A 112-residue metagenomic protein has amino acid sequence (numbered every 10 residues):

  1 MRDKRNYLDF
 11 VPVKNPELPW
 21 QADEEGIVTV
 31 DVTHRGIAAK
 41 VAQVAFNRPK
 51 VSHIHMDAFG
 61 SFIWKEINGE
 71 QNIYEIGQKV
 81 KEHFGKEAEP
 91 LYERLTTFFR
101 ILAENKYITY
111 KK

Functional and structural regions predicted by a protein language model:
M1-D9, A45-K112: Long, charge-rich, low-complexity alpha-helical segments
M1-I37: Hydrophobic packing positions characteristic of elongated beta-solenoid/beta-helix-type spike/fiber shafts
T29-V30, H34-H53: Alpha-helical membrane-targeting segments
